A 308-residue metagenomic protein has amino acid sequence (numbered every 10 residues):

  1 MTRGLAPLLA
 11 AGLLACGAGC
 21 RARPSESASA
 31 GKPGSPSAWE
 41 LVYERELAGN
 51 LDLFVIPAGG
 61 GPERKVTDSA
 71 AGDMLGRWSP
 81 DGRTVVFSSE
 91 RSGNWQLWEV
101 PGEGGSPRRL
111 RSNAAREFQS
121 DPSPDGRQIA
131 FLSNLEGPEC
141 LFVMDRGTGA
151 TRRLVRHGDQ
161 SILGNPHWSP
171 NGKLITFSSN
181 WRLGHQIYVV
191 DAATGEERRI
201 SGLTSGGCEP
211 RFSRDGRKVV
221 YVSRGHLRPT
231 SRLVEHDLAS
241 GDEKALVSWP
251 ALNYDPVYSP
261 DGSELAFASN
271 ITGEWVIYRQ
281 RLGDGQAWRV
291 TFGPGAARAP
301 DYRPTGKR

Functional and structural regions predicted by a protein language model:
M1-G4: Positively charged n-region of N-terminal signal peptides that target proteins for export
P7-A15: Bacterial N-terminal signal peptides
C20-R308: Sequence signature of WD/YWTD-type beta-propeller architectures
